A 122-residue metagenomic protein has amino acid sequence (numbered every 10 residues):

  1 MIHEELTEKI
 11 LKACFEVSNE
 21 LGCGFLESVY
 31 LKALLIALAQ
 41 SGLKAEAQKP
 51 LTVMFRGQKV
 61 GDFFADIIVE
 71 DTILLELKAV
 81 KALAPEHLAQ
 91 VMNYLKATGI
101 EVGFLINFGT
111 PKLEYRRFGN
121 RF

Functional and structural regions predicted by a protein language model:
M1-K44, V102, L113, G119-F122: Solvent-exposed, charged helical/coil patches that constitute nucleic-acid or partner-interaction surfaces
G22, A45, A65-L83, Y94: Conserved catalytic cores of phosphodiester-cleaving nucleases, focusing on short active-site segments
L31, L51, F108: Residue-level "edge-of-site" marker
S41-M54: A short acidic/basic microdomain associated with nuclease active sites
K59-F63: A short, glycine/Asx- and small/polar-enriched loop/turn that sits immediately N-terminal to a beta-strand
K78-F122: Nucleic-acid nuclease catalytic cores
